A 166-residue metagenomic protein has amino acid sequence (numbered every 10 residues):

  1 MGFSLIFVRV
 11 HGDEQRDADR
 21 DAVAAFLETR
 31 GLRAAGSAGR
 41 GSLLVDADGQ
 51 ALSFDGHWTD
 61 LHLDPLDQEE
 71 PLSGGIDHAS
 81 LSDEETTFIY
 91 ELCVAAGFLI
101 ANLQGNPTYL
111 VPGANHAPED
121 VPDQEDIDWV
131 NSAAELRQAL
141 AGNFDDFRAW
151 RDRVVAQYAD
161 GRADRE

Functional and structural regions predicted by a protein language model:
M1-E166: Acidic (Asp/Glu-rich) sequence patches and key acidic residues that form negatively charged surfaces used
